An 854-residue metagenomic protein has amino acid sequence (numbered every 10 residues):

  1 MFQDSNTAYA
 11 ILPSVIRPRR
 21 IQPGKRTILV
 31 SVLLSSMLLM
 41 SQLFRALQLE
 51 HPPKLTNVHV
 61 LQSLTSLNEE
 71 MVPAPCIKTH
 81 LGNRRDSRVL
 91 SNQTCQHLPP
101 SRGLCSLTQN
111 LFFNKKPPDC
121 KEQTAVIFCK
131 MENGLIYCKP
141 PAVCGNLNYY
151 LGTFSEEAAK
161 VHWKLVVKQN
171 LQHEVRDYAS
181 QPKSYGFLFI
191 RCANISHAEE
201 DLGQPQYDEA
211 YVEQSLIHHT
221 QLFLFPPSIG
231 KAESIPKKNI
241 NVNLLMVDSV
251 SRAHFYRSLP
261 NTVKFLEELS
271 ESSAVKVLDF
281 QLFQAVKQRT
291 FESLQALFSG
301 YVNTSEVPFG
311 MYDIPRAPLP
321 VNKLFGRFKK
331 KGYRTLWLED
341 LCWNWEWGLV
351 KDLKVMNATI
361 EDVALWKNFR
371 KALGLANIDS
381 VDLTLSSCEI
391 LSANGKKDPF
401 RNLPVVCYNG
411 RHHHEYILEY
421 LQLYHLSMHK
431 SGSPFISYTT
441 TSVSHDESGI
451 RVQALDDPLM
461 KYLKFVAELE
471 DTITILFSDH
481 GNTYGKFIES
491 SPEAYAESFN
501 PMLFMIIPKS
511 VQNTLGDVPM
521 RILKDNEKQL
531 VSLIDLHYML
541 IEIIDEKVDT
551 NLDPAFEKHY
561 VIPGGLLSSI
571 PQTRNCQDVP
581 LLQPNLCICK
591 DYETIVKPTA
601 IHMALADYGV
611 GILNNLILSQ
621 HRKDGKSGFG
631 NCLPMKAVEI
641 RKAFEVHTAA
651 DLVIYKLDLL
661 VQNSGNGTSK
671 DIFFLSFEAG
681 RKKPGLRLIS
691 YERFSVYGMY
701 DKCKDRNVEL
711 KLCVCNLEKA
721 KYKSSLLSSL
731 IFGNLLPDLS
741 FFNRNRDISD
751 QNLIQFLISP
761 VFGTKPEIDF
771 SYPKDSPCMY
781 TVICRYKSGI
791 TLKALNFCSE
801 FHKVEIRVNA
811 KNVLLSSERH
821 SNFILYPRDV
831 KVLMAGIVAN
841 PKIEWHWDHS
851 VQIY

Functional and structural regions predicted by a protein language model:
F2-V58: N-terminal signal-anchor transmembrane helix specifying type II single-pass membrane topology of secretory-pathway
G24-V30, M37, N57-V58, E174-R176 (+5 more regions): A long, amphipathic alpha-helix that forms part of the scaffold/cap immediately adjacent to metal-dependent active
H59-E233, K803-E805, L814-S816: Beta-strand-enriched, solvent-exposed domains that form extended recognition/catalytic surfaces
P227-I436, T440-I450, N500: Active-site-proximal alpha/beta segments of enzymes that process anionic O-linked groups
K287-S305, S490-K547: Substrate-binding rim/cap in mid-to-C-terminal beta-strand-loop elements of soluble/periplasmic
D352-M356, E468-D471, L476-P519, D549 (+1 more regions): Histidine-centered active-site microenvironments of extracellular/periplasmic hydrolases and transferases
V406, V548-D750: Phosphate/adenylate-binding glycine loop and adjacent helical scaffold
K811-I853: Intrinsically disordered, low-complexity Pro/Gly/Ser/Thr-rich segments with frequent PxxP/GP/PP motifs and embedded
